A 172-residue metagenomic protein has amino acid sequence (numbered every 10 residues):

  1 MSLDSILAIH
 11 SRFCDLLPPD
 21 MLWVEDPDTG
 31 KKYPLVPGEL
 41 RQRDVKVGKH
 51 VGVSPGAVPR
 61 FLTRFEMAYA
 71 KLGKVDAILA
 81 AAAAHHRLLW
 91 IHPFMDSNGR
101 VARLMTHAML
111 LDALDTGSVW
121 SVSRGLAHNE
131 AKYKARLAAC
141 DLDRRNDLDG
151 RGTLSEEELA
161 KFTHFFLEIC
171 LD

Functional and structural regions predicted by a protein language model:
M1-D172: FIC/Doc superfamily catalytic core
